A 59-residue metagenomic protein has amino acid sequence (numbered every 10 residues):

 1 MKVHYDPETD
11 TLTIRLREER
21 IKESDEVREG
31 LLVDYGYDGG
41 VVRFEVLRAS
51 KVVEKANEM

Functional and structural regions predicted by a protein language model:
K2, P7, I14-E26, G30: Structured beta-strand/loop patches that form or line metal/cofactor-binding pockets in enzymes
T9, R48: Short, glycine/acidic-enriched loop or turn micro-motifs at the edges of active sites
I14-E19, Y37, N57-E58: N-terminal intrinsically disordered, cationic/polar leader segments that include organellar targeting peptides
R20, A49-K51: A short acidic/small-residue loop/turn micro-motif
D34: Extended lipid/amphipathic-ligand handling interfaces
K51-M59: A short, polar/charged loop-to-alpha-helix boundary motif
